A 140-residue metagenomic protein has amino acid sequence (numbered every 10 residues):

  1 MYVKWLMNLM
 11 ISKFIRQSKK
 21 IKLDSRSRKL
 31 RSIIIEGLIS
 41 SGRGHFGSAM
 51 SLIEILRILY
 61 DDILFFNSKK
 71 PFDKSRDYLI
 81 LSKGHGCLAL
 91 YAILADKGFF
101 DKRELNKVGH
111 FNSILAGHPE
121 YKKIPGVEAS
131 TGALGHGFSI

Functional and structural regions predicted by a protein language model:
L9-I15: Conserved, charged catalytic cores of large soluble enzymes
S27-R43: N-terminal capping segment at the start of a domain
I34-G37, A49-I140: Cofactor-binding active-site loop characterized by glycine-rich and histidine/acidic residues
G42-M50: Structural motif
